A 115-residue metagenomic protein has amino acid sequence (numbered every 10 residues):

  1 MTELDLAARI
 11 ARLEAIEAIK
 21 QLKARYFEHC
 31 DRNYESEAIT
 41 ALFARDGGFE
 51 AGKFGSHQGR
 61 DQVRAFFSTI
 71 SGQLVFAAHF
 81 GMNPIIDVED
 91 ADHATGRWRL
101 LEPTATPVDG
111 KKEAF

Functional and structural regions predicted by a protein language model:
M1-E37, A41: Short, low-complexity N-terminal intrinsically disordered segments enriched in polar/charged residues
E35-P103: A solvent-exposed, acidic/Ser-Thr-rich amphipathic alpha-helical stretch
A105-P107: Cytochrome P450 core scaffold surrounding the K-helix E-X-X-R motif and the conserved "meander" helix-loop region
D109-F115: Short, intrinsically disordered, charge-balanced linker/junction segments flanking boundaries in proteins
